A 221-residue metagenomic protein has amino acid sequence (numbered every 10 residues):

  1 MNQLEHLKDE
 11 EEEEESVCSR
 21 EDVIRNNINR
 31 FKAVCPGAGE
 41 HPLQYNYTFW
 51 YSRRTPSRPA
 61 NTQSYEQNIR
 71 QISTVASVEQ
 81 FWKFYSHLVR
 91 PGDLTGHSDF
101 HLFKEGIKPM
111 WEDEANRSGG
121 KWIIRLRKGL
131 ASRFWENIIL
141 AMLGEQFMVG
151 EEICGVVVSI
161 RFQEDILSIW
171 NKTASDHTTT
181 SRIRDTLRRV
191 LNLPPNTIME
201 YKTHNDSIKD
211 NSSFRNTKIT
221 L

Functional and structural regions predicted by a protein language model:
M1-Q44, H177, L191-P194, I208-L221: Long, polar low-complexity intrinsically disordered regions
P36-E40, A60-N61, Q71-I72, W111-A115 (+1 more regions): Beta-strand elements of modular eukaryotic interaction domains
L43-Y47, N68-Q71, S118-W122, E152-C154 (+2 more regions): Core residues of folded domains in eukaryotic genome-function proteins
Q44-I72: Glycine-rich loop/turn
Q80-R90: Short active-site loop/helix that positions an aromatic residue
L94-R161: Amphipathic alpha-helical interface segments within eukaryotic helical scaffold and small GTPase-regulatory domains
A131-L221: Intrinsically disordered, low-complexity, Lys/Arg-biased terminal tails
